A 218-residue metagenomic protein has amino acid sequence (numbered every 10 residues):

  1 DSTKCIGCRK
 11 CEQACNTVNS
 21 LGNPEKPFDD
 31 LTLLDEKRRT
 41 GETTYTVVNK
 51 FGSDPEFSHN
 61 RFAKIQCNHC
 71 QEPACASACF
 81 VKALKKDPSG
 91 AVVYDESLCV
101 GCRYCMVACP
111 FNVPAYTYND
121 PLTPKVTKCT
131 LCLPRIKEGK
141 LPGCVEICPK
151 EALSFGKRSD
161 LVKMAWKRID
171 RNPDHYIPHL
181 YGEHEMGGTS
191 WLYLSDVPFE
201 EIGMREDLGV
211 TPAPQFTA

Functional and structural regions predicted by a protein language model:
D1-A218: Non-ligating segments of multi-cofactor redox enzymes
